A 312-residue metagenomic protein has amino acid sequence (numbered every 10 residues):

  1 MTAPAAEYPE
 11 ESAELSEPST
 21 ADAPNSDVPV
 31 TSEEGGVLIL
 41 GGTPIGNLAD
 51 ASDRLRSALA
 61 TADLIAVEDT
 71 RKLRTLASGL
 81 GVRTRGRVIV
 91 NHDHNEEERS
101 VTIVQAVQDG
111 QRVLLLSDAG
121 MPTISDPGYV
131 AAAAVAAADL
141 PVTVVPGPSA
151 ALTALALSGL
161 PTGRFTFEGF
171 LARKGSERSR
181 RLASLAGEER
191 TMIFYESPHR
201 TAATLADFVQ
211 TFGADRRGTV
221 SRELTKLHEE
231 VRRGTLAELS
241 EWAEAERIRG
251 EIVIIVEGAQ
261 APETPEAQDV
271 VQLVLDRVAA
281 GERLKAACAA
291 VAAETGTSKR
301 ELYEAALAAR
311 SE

Functional and structural regions predicted by a protein language model:
T2-E11, L15, D22, D27 (+4 more regions): A contiguous loop/helix-start segment that scaffolds small-molecule binding in enzyme catalytic cores
T2-H92: Glycine-rich, flexible N-terminal cofactor/catalytic loop recognition
V37-G41, Q111-S117, F165, R190-F194 (+1 more regions): Generic beta-sheet signal
L59-I65, D139-T143, T191-M192: Short active-site oxyanion
V67-E68, D126, Y195: Short beta-strand scaffold positions
I89-E98, L171-K174: Conserved helicase motor
Q108-A172: Short glycine-cluster motifs
E177-I193: A charged, well-structured terminal subsegment
